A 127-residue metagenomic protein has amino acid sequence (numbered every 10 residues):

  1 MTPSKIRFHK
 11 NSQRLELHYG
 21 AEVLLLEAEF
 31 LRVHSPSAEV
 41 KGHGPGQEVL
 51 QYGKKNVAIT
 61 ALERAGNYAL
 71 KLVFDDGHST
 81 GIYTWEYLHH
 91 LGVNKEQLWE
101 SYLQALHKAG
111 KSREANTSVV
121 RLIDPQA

Functional and structural regions predicted by a protein language model:
M1-A127: Motif-centric detector for short Cys/His coordination patterns
